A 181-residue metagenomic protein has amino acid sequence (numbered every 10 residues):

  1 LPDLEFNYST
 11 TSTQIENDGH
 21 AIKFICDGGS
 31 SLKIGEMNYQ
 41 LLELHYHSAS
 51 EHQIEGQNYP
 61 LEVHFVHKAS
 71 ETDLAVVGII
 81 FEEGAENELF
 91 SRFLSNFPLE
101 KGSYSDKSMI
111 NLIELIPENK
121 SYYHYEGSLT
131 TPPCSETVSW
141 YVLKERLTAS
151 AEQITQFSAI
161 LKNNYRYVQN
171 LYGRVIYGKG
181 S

Functional and structural regions predicted by a protein language model:
L1-S181: Alpha-carbonic anhydrase
